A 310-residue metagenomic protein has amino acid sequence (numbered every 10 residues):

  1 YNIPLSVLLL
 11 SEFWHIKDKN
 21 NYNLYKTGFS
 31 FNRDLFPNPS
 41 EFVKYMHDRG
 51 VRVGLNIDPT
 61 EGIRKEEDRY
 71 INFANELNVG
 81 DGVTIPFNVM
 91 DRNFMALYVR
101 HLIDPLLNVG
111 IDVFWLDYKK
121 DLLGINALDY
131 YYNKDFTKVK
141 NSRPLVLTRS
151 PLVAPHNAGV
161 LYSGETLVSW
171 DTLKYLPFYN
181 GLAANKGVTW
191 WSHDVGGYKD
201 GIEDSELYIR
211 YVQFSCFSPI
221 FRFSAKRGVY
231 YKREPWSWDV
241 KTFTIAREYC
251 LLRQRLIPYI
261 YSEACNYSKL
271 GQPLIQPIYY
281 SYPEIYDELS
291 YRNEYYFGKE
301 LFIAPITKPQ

Functional and structural regions predicted by a protein language model:
Y1-Q310: Catalytic-domain carbohydrate-binding cleft regions of carbohydrate-active enzymes
